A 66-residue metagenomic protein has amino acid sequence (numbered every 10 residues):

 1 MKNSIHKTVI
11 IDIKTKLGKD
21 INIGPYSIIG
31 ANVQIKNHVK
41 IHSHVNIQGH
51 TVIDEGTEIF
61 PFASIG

Functional and structural regions predicted by a protein language model:
N3, V9, T15, D20-I23 (+7 more regions): A structural motif detector for beta-strand N-caps
